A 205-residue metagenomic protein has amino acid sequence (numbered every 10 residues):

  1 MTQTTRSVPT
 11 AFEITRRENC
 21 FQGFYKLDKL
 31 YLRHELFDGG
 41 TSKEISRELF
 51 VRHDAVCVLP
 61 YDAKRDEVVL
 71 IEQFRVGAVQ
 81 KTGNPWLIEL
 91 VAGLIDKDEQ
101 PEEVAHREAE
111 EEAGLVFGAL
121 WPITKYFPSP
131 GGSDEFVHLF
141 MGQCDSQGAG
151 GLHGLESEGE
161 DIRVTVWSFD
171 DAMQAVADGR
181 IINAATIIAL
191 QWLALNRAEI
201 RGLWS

Functional and structural regions predicted by a protein language model:
T2-V8, F12, R16, E72 (+6 more regions): Nudix hydrolase/Nudix homology domain
N19-G23, G39, V79-K81, Y126-H138: Acidic pyrophosphate-coordinating catalytic loop
C20-R65: Acidic, metal-coordinating catalytic segment for phosphate/diphosphate chemistry, firing primarily on the Nudix
K29-Y31, P60, M141-Q143, V166-S168: Short, well-ordered beta-strand micro-motif
L32-L36, S129-G150: Active-site-adjacent beta-strand/loop module that shapes the phosphate/pyrophosphate-binding cleft
R47-F50, E67-R107, H153-E158, I162: Conserved Nudix-box catalytic region and its N-terminal flanking loop in Nudix hydrolases and closely related
V116-W121, F127-P128: Acidic/glycine-rich phosphate/pyrophosphate-binding loops and surrounding catalytic core that coordinate Mg2+
